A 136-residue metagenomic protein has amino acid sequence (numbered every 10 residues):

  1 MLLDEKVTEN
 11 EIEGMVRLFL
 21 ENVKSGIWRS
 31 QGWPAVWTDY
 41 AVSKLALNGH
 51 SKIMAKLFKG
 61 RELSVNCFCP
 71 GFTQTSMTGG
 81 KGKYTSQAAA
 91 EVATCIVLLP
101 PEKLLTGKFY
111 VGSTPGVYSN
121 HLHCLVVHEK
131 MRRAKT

Functional and structural regions predicted by a protein language model:
M1-K59, C69, G80: Catalytic loop of short-chain dehydrogenase/reductase
C67-T75, G79-T136: C-terminal helical subdomain
